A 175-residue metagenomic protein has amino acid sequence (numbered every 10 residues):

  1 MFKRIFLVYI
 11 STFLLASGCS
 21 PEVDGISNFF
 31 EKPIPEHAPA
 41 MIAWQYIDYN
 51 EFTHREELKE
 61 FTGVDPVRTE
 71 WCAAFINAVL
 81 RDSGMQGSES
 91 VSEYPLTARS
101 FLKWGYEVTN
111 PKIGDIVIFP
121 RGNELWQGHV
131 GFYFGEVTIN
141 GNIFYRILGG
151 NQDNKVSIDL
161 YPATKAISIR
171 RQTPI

Functional and structural regions predicted by a protein language model:
M1-R4: Positively charged n-region of N-terminal signal peptides that target proteins for export
V8-A16: Bacterial N-terminal signal peptides
C19-P21, P111, I175: Short intrinsically disordered terminal tails
S20-S88: N-terminal capping segments
P35-M41, Q86-S157: ...with weaker cross-activation on analogous glycine-rich loops/strands in unrelated enzymes
I158-I175: Intrinsically disordered, low-complexity, charged/polar segments
